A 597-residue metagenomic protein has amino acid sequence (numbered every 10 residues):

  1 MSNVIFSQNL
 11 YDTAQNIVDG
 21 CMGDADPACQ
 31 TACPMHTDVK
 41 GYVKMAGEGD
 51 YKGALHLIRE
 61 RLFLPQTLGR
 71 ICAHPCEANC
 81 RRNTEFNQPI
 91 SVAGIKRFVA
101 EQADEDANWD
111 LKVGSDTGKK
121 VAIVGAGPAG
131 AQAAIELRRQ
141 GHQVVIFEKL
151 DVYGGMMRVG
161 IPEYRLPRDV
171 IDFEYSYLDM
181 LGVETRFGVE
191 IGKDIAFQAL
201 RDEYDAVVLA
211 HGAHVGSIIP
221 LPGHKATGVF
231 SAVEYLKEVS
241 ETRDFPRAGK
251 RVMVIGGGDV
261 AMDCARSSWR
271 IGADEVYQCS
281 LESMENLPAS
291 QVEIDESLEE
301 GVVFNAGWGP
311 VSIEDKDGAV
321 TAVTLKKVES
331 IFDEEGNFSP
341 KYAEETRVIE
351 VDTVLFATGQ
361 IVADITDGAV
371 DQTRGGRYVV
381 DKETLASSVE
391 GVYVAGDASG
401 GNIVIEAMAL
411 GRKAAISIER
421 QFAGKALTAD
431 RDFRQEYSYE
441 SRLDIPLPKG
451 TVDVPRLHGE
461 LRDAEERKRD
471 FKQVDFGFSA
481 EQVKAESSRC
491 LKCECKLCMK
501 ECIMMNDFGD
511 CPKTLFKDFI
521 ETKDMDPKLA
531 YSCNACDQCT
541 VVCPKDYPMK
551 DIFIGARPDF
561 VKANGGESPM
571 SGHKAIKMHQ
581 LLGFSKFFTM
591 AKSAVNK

Functional and structural regions predicted by a protein language model:
N9-Y11, G20, D295-G301, G309-A319 (+2 more regions): Mid-to-C-terminal Rossmann-like scaffold of FAD/NAD(P)H-dependent oxidoreductases
P27-T31, K40-L221, G509-K597: Iron-sulfur-cluster electron-transfer modules
I90, I161-T185, H224-A232, A289-D315 (+1 more regions): N-terminal glycine-rich dinucleotide-binding loop that anchors FAD/FMN and/or NAD(P) in oxidoreductases
V99-S115, F173-K193, G216-I271, T373-S388: Glycine-rich dinucleotide-binding loop and its adjacent helix/turn
H142-E148, A273-S280: Short beta-strand "acidic-cap" motif of Rossmann-like dinucleotide-binding folds
V189-D205, D315-T346: Conserved beta-strand-loop-beta-strand element in the redox core of flavoprotein oxidoreductases
K225-K250, D333-N402, A409, I416: FAD-site-proximal beta/loop scaffold in flavoenzymes
C264-C279, I405-D430: Internal hydrophobic alpha-helix adjacent to the cofactor/substrate pocket in enzyme cavities
